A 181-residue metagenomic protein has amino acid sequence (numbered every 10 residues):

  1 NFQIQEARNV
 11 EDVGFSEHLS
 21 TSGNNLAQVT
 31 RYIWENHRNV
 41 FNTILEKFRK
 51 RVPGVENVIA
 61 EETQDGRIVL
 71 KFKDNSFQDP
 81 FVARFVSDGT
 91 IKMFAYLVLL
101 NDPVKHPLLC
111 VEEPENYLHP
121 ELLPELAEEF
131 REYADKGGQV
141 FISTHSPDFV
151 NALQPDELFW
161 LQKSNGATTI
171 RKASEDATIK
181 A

Functional and structural regions predicted by a protein language model:
N1-V104: Phosphate-coordinating catalytic segments in nucleotide- and nucleic-acid-processing enzymes
G89, L97-L99, Y117, E129 (+1 more regions): Amphipathic alpha-helical segments that mediate coupling or scaffolding at interfaces
E112-E113: Walker B catalytic acidic pair
E125-A181: C-terminal lobe/lid and adjacent interdomain/linker elements of RecA-like ASCE P-loop ATPase modules
